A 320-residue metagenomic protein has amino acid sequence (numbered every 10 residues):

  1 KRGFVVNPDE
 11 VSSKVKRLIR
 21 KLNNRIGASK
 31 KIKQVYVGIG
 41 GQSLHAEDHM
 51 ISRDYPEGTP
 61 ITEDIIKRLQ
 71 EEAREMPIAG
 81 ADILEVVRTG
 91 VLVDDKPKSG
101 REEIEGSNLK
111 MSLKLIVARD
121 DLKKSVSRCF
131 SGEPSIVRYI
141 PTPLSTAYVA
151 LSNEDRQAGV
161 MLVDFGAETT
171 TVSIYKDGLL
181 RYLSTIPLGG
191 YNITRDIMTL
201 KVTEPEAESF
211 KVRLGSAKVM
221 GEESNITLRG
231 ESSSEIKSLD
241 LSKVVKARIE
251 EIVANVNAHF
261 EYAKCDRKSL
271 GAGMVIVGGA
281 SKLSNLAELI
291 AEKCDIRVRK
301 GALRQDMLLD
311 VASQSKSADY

Functional and structural regions predicted by a protein language model:
K1-V160, L180-R181, T203-E204, L214-S224 (+2 more regions): Nucleotide/phosphate-binding catalytic cleft detector across ATP-hydrolyzing and phosphate-transferring enzymes
V37, F130, D164, I197 (+2 more regions): Residue-level signature of catalytic and energy-coupling elements of molecular machines, predominantly ATP/GTP-dependent
I39, S216-K218, K268-K293: Glycine-rich phosphate-binding loops at beta-strand->alpha-helix junctions
I39-G40, L162-T169, Y175-G178, P187-Y191 (+1 more regions): A short acidic Gly-Thr/Ser loop motif
Q42, P141-S145, D177, I186 (+2 more regions): Short, ordered loop/turn segments at secondary-structure junctions
V149, G301-Y320: Glycine-rich phosphate-binding/hydrolytic loop that grips phosphoryl groups
P187-P205: A conserved active-site cap/scaffold subdomain adjacent to cofactor or substrate pockets
K237-A254: Glycine-rich phosphate-binding "P-loop"
